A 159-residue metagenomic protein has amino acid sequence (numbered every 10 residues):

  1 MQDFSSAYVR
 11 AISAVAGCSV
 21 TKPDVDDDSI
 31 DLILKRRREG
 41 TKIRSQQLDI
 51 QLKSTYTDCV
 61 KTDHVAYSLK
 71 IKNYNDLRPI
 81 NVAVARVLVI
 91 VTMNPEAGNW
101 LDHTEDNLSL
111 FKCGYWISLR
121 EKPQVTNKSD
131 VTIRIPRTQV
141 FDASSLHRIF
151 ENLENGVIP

Functional and structural regions predicted by a protein language model:
M1-D28, I33-P159: Mixed-charge (Asp/Glu-Lys/Arg
